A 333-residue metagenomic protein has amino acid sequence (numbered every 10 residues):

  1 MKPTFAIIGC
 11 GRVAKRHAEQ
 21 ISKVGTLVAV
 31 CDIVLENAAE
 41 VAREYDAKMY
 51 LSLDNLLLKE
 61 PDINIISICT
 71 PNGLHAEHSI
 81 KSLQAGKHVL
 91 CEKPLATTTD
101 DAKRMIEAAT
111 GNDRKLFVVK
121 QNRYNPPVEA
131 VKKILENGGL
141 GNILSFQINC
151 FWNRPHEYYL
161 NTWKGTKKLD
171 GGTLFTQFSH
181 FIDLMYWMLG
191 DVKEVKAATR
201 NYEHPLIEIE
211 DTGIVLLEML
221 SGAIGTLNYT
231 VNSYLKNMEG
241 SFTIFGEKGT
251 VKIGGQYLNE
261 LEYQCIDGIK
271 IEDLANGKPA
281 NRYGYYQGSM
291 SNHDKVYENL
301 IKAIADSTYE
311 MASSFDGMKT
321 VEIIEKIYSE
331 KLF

Functional and structural regions predicted by a protein language model:
M1-Y45, I301, F333: N-terminal Rossmann-like dinucleotide-binding module
H17, Y45-A108: Beta-loop-alpha module in the N-terminal Rossmann-like domain of NAD(P)-dependent dehydrogenases, especially those
L51, C91, L116-V118, L227 (+1 more regions): Hydrophobic residues in well-ordered beta-strands that form the structural core
N55, I65-I68, L220, N299-F333: C-terminal helix-rich "cap/oligomerization" subdomain common to oxidoreductases
R104-Q121, G141-F146: Rossmann-fold dehydrogenase core element
N122-I207: Predominantly a Rossmann-like dinucleotide-binding segment in NAD(P)-dependent oxidoreductases
T176, I182-E260, D294-D306: Contiguous beta-strand/loop segments that form the cofactor/metal-binding neighborhood of enzyme cores
G284-E298: Active-site loop of classical SDR/Rossmann-like NAD(P)-dependent oxidoreductases, centered on the catalytic Tyr-X3-Lys
